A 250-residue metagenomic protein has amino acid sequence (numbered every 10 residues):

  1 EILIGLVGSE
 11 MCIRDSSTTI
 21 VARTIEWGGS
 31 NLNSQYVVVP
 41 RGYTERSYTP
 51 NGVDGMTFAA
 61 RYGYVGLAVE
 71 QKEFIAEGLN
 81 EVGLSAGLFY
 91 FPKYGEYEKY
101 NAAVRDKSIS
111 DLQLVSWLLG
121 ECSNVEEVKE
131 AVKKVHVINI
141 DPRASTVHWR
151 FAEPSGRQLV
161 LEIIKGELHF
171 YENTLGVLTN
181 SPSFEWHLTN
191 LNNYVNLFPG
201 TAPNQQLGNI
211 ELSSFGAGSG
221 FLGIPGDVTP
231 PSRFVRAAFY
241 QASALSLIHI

Functional and structural regions predicted by a protein language model:
E1, F74-A76, H148: Short, acidic/polar N-cap/turn motifs at the starts of alpha helices
E1-G8, I13, I248-H249: Single conserved hydrophobic/aromatic residue that forms the stacking wall/gate of nucleotide- or nucleobase-binding
S9-A103, R143: A contiguous strand-loop segment
M11-R14, S116, C122-L247: Accessory structured domains or lobes within enzymes
V39-Y43, L84, R105-S108, L168-Y171 (+1 more regions): Short, low-complexity, polar/charged sequence segments that are solvent-exposed and flexible
T44-E45, K99-V135: Compact, glycine/acidic-enriched structural inserts
